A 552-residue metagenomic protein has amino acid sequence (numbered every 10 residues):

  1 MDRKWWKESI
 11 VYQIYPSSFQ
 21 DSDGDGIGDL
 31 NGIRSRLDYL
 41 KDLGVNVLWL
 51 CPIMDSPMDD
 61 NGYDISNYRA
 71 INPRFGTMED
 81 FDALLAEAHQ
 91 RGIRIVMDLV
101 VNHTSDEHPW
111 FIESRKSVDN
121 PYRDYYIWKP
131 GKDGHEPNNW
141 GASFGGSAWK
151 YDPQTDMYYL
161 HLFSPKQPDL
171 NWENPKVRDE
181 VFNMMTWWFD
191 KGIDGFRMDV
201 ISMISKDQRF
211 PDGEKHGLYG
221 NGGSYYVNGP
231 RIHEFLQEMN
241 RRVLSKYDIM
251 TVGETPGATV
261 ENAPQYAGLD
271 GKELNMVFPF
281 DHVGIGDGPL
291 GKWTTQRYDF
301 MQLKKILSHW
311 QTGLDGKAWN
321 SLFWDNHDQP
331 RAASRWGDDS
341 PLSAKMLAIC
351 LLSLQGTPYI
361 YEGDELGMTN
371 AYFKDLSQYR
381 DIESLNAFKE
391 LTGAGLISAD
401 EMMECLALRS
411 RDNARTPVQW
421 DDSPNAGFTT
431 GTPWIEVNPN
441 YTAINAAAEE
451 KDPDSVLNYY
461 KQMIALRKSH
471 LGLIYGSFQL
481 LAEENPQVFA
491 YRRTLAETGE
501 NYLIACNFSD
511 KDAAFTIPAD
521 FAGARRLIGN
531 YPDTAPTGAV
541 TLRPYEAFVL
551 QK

Functional and structural regions predicted by a protein language model:
M1-D55, D82, E87-A88, T357-I360 (+2 more regions): Carbohydrate-interacting/catalytic domains
D2-T186, D190, M203-V260, Y266-L269 (+1 more regions): Acidic/aromatic-lined carbohydrate-recognition and catalytic surfaces of CAZymes acting on diverse glycans
K7, Y63, F144, F163-P165 (+5 more regions): Short, solvent-exposed loop/turn segments at the edges of secondary structure
R36, E87, M184-K191, E238-R242 (+7 more regions): Generic, well-ordered alpha-helical scaffold segments in large soluble proteins
L48, F196-M198: Hydrophobic residues within beta-strands of alpha/beta enzymes
R94, D98, G195, M250 (+3 more regions): Hydrophobic "anchor" residues on beta-strands that sit immediately upstream of conserved functional sites
D106-G141, L236, N240-P417, D422: Conserved alpha/beta catalytic core and glycan-binding cleft of carbohydrate-active enzymes
P168-N174, R178, G223-Y226, A332-P341 (+1 more regions): Active-site rim elements
